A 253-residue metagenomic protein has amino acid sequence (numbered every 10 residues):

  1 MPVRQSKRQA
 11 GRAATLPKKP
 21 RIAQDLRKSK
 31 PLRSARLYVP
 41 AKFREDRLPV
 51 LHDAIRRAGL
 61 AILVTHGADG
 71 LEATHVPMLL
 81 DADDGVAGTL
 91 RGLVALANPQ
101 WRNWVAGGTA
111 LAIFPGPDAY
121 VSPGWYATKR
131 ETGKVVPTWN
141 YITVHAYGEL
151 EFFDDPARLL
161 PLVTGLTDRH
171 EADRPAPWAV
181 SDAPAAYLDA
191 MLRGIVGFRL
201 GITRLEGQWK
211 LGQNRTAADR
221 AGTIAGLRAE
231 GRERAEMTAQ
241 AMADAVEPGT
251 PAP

Functional and structural regions predicted by a protein language model:
R4, R12-P253: Binding-site signature for planar aromatic cofactors or substrates
R8: Intrinsically disordered, Lys/Arg-rich low-complexity segments
